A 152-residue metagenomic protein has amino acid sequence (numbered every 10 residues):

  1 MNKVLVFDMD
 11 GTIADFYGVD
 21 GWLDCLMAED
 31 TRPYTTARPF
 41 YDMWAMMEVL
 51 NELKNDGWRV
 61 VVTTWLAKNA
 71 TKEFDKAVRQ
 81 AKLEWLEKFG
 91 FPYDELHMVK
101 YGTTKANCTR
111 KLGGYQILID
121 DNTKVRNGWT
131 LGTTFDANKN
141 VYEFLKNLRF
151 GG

Functional and structural regions predicted by a protein language model:
M1, K54-N55, T109-G114: Flexible, charged surface loops at secondary-structure boundaries
V4-V6, D10-K88, Y93-E95: Alpha-helical substrate-recognition element adjacent to the catalytic core
D10, L66, G102, N122-T123: Short, flexible active-site-adjacent loop segments at beta-strand->alpha-helix junctions, enriched in small/polar
A14-Y17, K68-E73, T104-C108, V125-G128 (+1 more regions): Short catalytic/ligand-binding loop motif for oxyanion handling, primarily in non-cytosolic enzymes, centered on
E48-E52, N107-K111, G128-L131: A short acidic, amphipathic alpha-helical/loop segment
T63, M98-Y101, A137: Conserved beta-strand termini and adjacent loop/short-helix elements that scaffold enzyme active sites in alpha/beta
Y93-Y115: Donor nucleotide-activated moiety binding/catalytic core segment of transferases that use nucleotide-activated donors
G114-G152: Acidic, Mg2+-coordinating phosphoryl-transfer loop and its flanking beta/alpha structural elements, shared across
